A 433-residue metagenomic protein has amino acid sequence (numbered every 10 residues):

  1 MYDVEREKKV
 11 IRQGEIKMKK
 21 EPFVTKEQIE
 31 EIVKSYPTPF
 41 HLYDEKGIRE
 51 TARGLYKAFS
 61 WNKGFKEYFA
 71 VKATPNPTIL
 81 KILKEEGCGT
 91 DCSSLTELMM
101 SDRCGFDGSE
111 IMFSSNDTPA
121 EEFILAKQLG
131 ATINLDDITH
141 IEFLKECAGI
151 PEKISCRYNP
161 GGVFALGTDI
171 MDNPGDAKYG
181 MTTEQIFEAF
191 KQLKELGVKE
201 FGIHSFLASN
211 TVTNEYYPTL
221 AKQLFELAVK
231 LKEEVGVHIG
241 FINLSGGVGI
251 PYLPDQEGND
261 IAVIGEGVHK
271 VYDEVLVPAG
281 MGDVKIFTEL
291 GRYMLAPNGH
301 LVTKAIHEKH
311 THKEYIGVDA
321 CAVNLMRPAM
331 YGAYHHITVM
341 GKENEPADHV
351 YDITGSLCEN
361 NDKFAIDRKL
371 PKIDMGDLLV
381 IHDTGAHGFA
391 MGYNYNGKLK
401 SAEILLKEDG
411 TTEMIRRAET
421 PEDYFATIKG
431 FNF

Functional and structural regions predicted by a protein language model:
M1-I133, I138-E152, L193-E195, K199 (+3 more regions): A charged N-terminal "starter" segment
R6, I11, P160-H307: Active-site loop/helix belt of alpha/beta enzymes
I48, K72, S94, A126 (+6 more regions): Conserved, mostly hydrophobic/aromatic
L80, R103, F123-L125, L144-C147 (+6 more regions): Short acidic, glycine/serine/threonine-rich loops at helix termini
G89, M112, T132-N134, S155-R157 (+8 more regions): Structured core elements
G149-V163: Glycine-rich, aromatic-flanked loop segments that form ligand/cofactor-binding clefts across common enzyme folds
L276, M281-F433: Charged (often Lys/Glu-rich) extended helix/loop segments that serve as interaction or gating elements
